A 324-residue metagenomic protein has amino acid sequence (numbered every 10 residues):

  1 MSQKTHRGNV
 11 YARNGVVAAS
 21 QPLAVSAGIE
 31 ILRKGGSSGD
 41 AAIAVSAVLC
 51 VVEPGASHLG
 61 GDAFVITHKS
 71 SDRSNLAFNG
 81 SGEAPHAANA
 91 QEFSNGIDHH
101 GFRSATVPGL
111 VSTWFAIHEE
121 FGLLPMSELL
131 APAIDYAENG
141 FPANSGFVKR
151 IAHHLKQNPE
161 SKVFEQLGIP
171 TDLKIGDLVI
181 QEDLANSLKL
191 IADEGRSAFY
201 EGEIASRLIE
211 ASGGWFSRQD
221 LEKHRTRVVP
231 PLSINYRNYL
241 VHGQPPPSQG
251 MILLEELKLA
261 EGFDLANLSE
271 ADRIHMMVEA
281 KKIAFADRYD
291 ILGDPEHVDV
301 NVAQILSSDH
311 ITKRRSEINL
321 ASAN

Functional and structural regions predicted by a protein language model:
M1-S26, E30, G36-E194, F199-E201 (+2 more regions): Noncatalytic scaffold domains of N-terminal-nucleophile
G36, L124, V179, F216 (+4 more regions): Short coil/turn linker and secondary-structure boundary residues
N89-A90, L254-E255, E296: Short conserved micro-motifs at the rims of enzyme active sites and ligand-binding pockets
T113, S187, E255, L259 (+1 more regions): Generic recognition of well-ordered alpha-helical segments
E119-L124, E194-R196, A260-N267, Y289-G293: Short helix-capping/linker segments at secondary-structure and domain boundaries
Q249-E255, A266, I283: Extended, domain-scale alpha-helical bundle/helix-rich regions
A266-N324: Internal maturation/activation junctions in enzymes
